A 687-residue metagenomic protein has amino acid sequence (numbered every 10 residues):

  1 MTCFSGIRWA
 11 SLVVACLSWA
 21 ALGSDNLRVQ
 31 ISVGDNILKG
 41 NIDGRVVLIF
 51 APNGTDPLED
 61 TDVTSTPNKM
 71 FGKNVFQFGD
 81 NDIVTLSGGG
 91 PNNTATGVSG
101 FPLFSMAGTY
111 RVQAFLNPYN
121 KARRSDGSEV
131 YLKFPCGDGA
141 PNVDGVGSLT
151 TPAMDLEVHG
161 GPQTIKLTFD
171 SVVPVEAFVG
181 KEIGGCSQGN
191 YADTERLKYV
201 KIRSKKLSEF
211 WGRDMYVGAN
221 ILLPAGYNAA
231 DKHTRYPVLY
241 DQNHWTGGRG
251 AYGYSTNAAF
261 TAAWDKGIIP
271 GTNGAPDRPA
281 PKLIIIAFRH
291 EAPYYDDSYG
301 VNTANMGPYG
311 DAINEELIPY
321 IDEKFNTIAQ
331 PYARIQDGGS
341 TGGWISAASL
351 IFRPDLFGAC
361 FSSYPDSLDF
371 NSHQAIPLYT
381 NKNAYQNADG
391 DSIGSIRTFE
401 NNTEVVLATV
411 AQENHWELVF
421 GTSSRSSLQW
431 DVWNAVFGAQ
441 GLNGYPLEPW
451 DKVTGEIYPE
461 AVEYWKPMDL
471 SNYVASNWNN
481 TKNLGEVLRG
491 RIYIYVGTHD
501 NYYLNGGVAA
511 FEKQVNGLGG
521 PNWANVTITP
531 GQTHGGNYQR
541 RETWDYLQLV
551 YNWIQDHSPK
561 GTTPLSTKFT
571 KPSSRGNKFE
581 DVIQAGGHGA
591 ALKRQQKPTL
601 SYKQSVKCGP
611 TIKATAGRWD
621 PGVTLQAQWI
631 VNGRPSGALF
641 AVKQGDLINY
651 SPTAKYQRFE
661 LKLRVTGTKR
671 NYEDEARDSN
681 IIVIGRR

Functional and structural regions predicted by a protein language model:
M1-V13: Classical eukaryotic N-terminal signal peptides for Sec-dependent ER targeting/secretion, especially the positively
C16-N26: N-terminal signal peptide
L27-D35: A short, amphipathic beta-strand motif
K39-F50: Short, ordered, surface-exposed loop/turn motifs in non-cytosolic proteins
I42-D43, E195, M215-Y216, R618-T624: Short proline/glycine-enriched turn/loop motifs at strand-loop junctions of beta-rich domains
V46, A219, L625-W629: Short beta-strand elements bearing conserved aromatic residues within extracellular beta-rich modules
P52-T94, G100-I583: Non-catalytic cap/lid and distal C-terminal segments of serine-dependent acyl enzymes
D581-R687: Ser/Thr/Pro/Gly-rich low-complexity disordered regions
